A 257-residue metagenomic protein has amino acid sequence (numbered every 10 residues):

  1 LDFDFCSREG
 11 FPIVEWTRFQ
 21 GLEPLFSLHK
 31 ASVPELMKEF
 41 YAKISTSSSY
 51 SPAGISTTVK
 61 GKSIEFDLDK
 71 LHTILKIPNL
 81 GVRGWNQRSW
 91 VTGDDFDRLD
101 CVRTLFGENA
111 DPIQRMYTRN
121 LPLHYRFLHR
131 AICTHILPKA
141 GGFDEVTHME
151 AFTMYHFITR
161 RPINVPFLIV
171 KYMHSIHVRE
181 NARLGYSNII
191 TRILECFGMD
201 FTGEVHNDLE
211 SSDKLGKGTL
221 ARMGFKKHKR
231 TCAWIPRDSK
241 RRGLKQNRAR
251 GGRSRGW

Functional and structural regions predicted by a protein language model:
L1-L244, A249: A structural signal for long, well-ordered, hydrophobic/aromatic- and basic-residue-enriched core segments of folded
G251-W257: Acidic, low-complexity intrinsically disordered regions
